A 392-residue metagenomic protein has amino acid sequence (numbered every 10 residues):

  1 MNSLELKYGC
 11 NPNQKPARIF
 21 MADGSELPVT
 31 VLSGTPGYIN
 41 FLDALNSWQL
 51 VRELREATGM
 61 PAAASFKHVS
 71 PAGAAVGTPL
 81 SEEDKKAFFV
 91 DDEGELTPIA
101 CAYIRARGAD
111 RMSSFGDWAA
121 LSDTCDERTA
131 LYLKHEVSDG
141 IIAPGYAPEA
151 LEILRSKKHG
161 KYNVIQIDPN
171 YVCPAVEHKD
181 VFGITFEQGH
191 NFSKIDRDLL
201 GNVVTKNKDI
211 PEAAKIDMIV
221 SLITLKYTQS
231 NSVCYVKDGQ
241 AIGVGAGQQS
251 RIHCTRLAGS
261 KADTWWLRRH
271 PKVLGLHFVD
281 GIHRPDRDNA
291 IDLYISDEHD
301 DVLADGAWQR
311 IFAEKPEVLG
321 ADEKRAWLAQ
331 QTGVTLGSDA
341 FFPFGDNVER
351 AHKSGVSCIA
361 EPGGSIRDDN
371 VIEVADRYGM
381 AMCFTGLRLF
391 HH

Functional and structural regions predicted by a protein language model:
M1-D196, A214-S232: Active-site loops and adjacent core secondary-structure elements that bind or stabilize anionic groups
D23-T35, A109-F115, G189-K208, P285-A307 (+2 more regions): Gly-rich Lys/Arg/Thr-decorated short loops/hinges at beta-loop-alpha junctions or inter-strand turns that position
P36, N40, A214, G247 (+2 more regions): Alpha-helix N-cap/helix-initiation motif
E53, Y227, T264-R268, K353 (+1 more regions): Conserved helix-loop functional segments at active or binding sites
A57-S65, V164-I167, S230-K237, L267-F278 (+1 more regions): Flexible, glycine/charged-enriched surface loops at secondary-structure junctions
A72, D117, L121-S122, H135-I165 (+6 more regions): C-terminal binding/interaction regions
A72-M112, I242-F344: Glycine- and Gly-Pro-enriched alpha-helical subdomains that act as flexible, kink-prone "lid/hinge" or packing modules
V220, T228, Y235-D238, G245 (+1 more regions): Nucleic-acid 5′ end/cap handling module spanning
